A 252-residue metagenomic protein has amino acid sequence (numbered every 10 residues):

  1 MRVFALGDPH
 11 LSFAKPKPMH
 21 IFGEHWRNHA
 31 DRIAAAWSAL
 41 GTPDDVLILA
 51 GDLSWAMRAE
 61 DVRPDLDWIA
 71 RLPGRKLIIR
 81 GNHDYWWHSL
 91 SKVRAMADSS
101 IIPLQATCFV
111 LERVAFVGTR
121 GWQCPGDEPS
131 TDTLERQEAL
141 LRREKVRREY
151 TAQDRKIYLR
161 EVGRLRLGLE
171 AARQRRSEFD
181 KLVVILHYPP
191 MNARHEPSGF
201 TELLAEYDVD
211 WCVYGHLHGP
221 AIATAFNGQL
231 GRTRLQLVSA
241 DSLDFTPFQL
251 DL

Functional and structural regions predicted by a protein language model:
R2, K15-E112, E196-V209, T233 (+1 more regions): Core catalytic region of metal-dependent phosphoesterases/phosphodiesterases, especially metallo-beta-lactamase-like
R2-F13, R113-W122, V183-L186, R234-A240: Active-site-proximal beta-strand elements of phosphoester/diester hydrolases
D8, G51-D52, G81-N82, H187 (+1 more regions): Active-site glycine-centered loops adjacent to acidic/histidine catalytic or metal-binding residues that shape
L11, S54-W55, P190, G219: Short active-site segment of divalent metal-dependent hydrolases/proteases that encodes the spacing between
F13-E24, V117-K181: Active-site-proximal loop/helix segment associated with metal-binding centers of metalloenzymes
A14-M19, L90-S91, D127-T131, P197 (+2 more regions): Short aromatic-enriched loop/helix-cap "lid" or pocket-rim segments at secondary-structure transitions that line
V46, K181-V183, W211: Short, Asp-centered acidic motifs that coordinate Mg2+ and/or phosphate in catalytic or ligand-binding sites
L77, Q105, V117, P189-L252: Conserved beta-sheet core of the metallophosphoesterase superfamily
